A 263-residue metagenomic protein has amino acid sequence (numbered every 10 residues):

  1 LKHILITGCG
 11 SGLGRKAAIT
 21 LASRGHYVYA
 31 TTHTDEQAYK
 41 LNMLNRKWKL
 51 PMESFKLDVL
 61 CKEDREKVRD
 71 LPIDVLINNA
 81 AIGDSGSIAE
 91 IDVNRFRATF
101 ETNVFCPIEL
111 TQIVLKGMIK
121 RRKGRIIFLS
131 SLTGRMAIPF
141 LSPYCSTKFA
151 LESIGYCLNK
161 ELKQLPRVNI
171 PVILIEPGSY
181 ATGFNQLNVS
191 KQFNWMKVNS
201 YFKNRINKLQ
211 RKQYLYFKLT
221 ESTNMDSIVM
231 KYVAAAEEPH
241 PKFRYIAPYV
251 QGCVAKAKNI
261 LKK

Functional and structural regions predicted by a protein language model:
G10-S11: Conserved glycine-rich cofactor-binding loop
R24-Y39: Conserved glycine-rich Rossmann-like NAD(P)H-binding loop of the short-chain dehydrogenase/reductase
N79-D84: Conserved NAD(P)H cofactor-binding loop of Rossmann-fold oxidoreductase domains
S87-I88, R95-R97: Substrate-binding pocket helix/loop in short-chain dehydrogenase/reductase
T111, T147-A150: Active-site helix of classical SDR
S131: Residue(s) in the substrate-gating loop at a strand-loop-helix junction that position the organic substrate next
Q164-K242: SDR active-site lid
